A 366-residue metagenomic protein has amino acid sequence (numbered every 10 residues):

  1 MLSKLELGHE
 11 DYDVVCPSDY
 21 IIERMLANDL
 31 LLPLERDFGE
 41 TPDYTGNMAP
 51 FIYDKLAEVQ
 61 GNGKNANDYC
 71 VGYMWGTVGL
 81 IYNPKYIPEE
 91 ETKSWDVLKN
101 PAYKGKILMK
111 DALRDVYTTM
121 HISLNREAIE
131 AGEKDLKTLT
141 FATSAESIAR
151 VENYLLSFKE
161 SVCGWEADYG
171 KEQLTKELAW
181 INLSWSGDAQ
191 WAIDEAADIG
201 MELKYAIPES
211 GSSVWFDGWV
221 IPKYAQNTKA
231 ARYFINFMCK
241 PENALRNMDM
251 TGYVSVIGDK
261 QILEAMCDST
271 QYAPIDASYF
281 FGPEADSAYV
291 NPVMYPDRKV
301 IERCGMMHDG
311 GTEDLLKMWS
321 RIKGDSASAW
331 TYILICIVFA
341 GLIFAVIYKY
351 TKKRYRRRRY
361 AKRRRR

Functional and structural regions predicted by a protein language model:
M1, Y20-R24, V78, Y86-P88 (+6 more regions): Solvent-exposed loop/turn segments at secondary-structure junctions within structured extracellular/periplasmic domains
M1-R24, N28, A327-Y332: Early extracytoplasmic/lumenal segment of secretory-pathway proteins
E10-D13, Y103-I107, E160, E177-W180 (+2 more regions): Loop/turn elements at helix/coil->beta-strand transitions in domains of secreted/extracellular proteins
V14, M109-K110, R246-M250: Surface-exposed patches in mature extracellular/periplasmic domains of secreted proteins
Y20-L178, A192: Extracytoplasmic ligand-binding site segments that recognize negatively charged/polar headgroups
E160-Y224: Extracytoplasmic/periplasmic substrate-binding proteins
P222-R298: Mature extracytoplasmic/periplasmic domains
D286-R366: Conserved C-terminal helix/tail region of periplasmic/extracytoplasmic solute-binding proteins
